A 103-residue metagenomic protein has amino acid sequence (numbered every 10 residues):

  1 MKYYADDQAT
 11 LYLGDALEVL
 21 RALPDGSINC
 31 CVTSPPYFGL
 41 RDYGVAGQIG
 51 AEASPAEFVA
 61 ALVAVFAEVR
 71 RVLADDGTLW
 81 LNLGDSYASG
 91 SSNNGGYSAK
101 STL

Functional and structural regions predicted by a protein language model:
M1-L103: S-adenosyl-L-methionine-dependent nucleic acid methyltransferase catalytic domains
